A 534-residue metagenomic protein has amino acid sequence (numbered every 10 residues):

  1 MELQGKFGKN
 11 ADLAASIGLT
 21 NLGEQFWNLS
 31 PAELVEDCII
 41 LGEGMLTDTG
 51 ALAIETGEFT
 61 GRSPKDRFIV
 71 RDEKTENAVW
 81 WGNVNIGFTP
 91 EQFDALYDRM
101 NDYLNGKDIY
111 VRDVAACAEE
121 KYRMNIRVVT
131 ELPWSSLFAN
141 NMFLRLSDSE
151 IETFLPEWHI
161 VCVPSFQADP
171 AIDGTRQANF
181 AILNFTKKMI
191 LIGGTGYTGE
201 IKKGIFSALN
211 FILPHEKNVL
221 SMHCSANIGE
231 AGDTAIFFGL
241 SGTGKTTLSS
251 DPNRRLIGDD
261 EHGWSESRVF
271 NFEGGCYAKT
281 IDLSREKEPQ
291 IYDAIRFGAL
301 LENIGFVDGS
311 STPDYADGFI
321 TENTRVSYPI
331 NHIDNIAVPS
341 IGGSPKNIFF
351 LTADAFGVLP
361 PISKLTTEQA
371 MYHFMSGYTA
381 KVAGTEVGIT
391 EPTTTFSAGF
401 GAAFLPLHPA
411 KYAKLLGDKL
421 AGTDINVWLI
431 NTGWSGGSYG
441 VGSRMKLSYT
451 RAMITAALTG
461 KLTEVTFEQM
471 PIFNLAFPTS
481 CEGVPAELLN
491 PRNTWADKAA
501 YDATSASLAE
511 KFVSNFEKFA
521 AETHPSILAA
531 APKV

Functional and structural regions predicted by a protein language model:
M1-E152: N-terminal accessory targeting/assembly segments
E2-L46, H223-L240, D251-P252, G263-T494 (+1 more regions): Glycine-rich, often acidic-flanked micro-motifs that create phosphate/phosphodiester-binding or positioning elements
R112, V219-A226: A short glycine-rich, hydrophobically flanked beta-strand micro-motif that places a catalytic Asp/Glu for divalent metal
E157-W158, V163-L213: Charged, amphipathic alpha-helical linker segments immediately N-terminal to NTP-binding catalytic cores
K245: Conserved lysine of the Walker
L248: Hydrophobic positions on the alpha1 helix immediately C-terminal to the Walker A/P-loop
L488, N493-V534: Generic C-terminus detector
